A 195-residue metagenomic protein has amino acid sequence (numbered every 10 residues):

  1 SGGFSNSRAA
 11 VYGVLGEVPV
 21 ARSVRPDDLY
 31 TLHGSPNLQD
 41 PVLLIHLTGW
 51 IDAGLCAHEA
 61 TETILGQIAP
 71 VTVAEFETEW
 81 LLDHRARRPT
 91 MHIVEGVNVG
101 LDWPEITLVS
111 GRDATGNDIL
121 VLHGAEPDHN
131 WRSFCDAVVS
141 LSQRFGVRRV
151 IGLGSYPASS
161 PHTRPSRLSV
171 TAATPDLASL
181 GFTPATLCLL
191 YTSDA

Functional and structural regions predicted by a protein language model:
P19-G124: N-terminal short beta-loop-beta anion/metal-coordinating cradle
D52, N130, L189-L190: Residues that cap or flank secondary-structure elements
N117, G124-D176: Internal, conserved structured core segments that host functional sites
G181-L190: Short, flexible loop segments at boundaries between secondary-structure elements
Y191-A195: Conserved small/polar residues in nucleotide/adenosyl-binding loops
